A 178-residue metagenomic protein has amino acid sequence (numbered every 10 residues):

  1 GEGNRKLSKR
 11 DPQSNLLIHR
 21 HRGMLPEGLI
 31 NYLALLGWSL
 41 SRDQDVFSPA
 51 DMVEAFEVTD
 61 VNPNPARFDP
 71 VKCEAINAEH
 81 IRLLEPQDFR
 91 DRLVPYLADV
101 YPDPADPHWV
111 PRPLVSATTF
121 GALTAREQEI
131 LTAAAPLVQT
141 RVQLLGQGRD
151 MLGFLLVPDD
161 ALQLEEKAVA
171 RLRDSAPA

Functional and structural regions predicted by a protein language model:
G1-A178: Conserved nucleotide- and phosphate/pyrophosphate-binding catalytic cores in adenylate/nucleotidyl-handling enzymes
